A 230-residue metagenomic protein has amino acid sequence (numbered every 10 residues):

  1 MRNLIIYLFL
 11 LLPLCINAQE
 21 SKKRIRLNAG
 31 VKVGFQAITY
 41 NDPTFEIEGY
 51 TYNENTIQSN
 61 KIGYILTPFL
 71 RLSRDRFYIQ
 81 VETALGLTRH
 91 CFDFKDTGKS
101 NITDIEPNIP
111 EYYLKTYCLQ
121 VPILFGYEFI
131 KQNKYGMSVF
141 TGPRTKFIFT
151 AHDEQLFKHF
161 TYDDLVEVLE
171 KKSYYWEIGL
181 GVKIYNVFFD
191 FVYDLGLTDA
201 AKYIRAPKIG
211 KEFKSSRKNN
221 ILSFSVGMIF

Functional and structural regions predicted by a protein language model:
M1-N28, K32, F140, L222-F230: Bacterial Sec-dependent N-terminal signal peptides
L4, K23-A29, D75-V81, L119 (+4 more regions): Outer-envelope beta-barrel architecture signal
Q19-T67, I229: Short glycine/proline- and aromatic-enriched beta-strand/turn motifs that initiate or cap beta-hairpins
A29-V33, V81-T83, I123, V139-T141 (+3 more regions): Membrane-embedded beta-strand positions of outer-membrane beta-barrel proteins
F35-T39, R74-R76, L85-R89, F129 (+4 more regions): Transmembrane beta-strands of outer-membrane beta-barrel pores
I38-K61, T88-C118, K146-E177, T198-S223: Extracellular/periplasm-exposed beta-strand and loop segments of Gram-negative cell-envelope proteins, dominated by
F69-S73, L124-E128, G179-K183, D190 (+1 more regions): Transmembrane beta-barrel domains of outer membrane proteins
Y112-E128, Q132-H152: Structural signature of Gram-negative outer-membrane beta-barrels, strongest in the C-terminal barrel of TonB-dependent
